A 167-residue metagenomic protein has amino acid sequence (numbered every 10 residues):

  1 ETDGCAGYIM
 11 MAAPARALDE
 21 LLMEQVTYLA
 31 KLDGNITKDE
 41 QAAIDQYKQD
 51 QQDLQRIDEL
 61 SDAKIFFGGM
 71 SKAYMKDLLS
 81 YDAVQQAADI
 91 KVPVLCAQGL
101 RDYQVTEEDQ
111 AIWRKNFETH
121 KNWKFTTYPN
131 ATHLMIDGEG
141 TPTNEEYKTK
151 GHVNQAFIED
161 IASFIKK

Functional and structural regions predicted by a protein language model:
D3-G4, K91: Residue-level detector of structured alpha->beta connecting loops
C5-Q86: Accessory cap/linker subdomain of secreted extracellular hydrolases
G7-A12, L95-Q98, K124-T127: Structural recognition of the beta-strand scaffold that forms the well-ordered cores of secreted hydrolase catalytic
P14-L18, L100-Q104, N130-L134: Solvent-exposed loop/turn segments at secondary-structure junctions within structured extracellular/periplasmic domains
Q85-A88, A111, K115, Q155 (+2 more regions): Solvent-exposed, polar/charged alpha-helical surfaces in well-ordered, non-transmembrane soluble domains, broadly
I90, C96-Q98, D102: Short beta-strand/loop motif that positions the catalytic acidic residue of the alpha/beta-hydrolase fold
Y103-I112: Conserved alpha/beta-hydrolase "acid-adjacent" motif
K124, P129-K167: Catalytic active-site module of serine/aspartate enzymes centered on a nucleophile-bearing elbow/loop
